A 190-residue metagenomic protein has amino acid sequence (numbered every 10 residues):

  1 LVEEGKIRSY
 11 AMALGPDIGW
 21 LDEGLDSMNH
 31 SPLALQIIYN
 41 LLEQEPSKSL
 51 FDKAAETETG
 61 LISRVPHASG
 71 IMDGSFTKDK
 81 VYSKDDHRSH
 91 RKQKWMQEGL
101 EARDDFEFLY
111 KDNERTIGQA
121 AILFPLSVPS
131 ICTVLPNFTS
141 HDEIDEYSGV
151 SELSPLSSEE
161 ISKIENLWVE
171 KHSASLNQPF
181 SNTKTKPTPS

Functional and structural regions predicted by a protein language model:
L1-A174, F180-P189: Beta/alpha (TIM)-barrel catalytic core signal, keyed to glycine-rich beta->alpha loops juxtaposed to Asp/Glu that bind
